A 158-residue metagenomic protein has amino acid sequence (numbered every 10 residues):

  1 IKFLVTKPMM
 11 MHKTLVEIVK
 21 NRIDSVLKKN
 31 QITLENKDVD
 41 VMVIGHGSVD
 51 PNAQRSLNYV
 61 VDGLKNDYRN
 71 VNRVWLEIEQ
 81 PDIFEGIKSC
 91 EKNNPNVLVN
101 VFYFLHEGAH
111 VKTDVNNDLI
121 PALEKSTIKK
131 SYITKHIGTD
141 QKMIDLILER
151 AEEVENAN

Functional and structural regions predicted by a protein language model:
I1-N158: Extended amphipathic ligand-handling, pore-lining, and cofactor/metal-binding catalytic surfaces
